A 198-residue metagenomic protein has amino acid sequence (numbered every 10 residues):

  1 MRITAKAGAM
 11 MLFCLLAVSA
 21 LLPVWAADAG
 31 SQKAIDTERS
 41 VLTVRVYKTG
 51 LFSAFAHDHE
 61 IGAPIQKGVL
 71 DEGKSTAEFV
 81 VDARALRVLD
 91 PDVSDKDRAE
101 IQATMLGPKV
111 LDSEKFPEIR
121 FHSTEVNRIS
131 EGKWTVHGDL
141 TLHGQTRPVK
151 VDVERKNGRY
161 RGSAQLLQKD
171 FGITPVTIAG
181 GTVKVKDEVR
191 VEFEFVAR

Functional and structural regions predicted by a protein language model:
M1-K6: N-terminal secretory signal peptides that target proteins for export/translocation
A9-P23: Bacterial N-terminal signal peptides
V24-R198: Low-complexity, acidic/polar, glycine-enriched regions of mature
